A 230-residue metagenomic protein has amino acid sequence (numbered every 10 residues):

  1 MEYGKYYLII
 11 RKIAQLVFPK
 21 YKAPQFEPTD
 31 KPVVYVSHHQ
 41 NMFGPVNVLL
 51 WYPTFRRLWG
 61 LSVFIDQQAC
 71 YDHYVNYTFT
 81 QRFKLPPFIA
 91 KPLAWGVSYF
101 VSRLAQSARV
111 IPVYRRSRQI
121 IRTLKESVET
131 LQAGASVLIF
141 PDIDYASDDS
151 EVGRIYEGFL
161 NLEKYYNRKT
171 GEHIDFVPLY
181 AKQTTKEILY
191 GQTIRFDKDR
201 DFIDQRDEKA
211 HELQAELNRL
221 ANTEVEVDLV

Functional and structural regions predicted by a protein language model:
M1-Y3: Short glycine- and acidic-rich boundary segments immediately preceding or forming the N-terminal edge of structured
K5-P32: A short, well-structured juxtamembrane/interface segment
L16, S107-A108, A133-G134: Structured helix-beta-strand junction loops
P19-P24, G44-P45, L124-K125: A generic local structural motif
F26-K31, Y52, T130-A133: Flexible, charged surface loops at secondary-structure boundaries
K31-R115: Catalytic core of membrane glycerolipid acyltransferases/transacylases, capturing the structured, soluble-facing
R115-V230: Non-catalytic C-terminal accessory region of glycerolipid acyltransferases and related lyso-lipid remodeling enzymes
